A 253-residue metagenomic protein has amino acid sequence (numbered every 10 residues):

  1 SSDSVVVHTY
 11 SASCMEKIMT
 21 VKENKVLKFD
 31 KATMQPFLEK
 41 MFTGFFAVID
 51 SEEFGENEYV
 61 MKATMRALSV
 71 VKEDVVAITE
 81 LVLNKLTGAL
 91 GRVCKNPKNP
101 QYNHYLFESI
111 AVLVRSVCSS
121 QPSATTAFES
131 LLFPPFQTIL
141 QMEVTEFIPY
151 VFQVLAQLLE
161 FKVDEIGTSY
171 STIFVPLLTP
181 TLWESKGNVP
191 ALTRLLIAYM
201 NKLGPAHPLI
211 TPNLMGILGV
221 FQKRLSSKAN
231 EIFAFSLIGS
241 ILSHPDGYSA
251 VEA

Functional and structural regions predicted by a protein language model:
S1-A253: Karyopherin-beta/Importin-beta family HEAT-repeat alpha-solenoid scaffold
